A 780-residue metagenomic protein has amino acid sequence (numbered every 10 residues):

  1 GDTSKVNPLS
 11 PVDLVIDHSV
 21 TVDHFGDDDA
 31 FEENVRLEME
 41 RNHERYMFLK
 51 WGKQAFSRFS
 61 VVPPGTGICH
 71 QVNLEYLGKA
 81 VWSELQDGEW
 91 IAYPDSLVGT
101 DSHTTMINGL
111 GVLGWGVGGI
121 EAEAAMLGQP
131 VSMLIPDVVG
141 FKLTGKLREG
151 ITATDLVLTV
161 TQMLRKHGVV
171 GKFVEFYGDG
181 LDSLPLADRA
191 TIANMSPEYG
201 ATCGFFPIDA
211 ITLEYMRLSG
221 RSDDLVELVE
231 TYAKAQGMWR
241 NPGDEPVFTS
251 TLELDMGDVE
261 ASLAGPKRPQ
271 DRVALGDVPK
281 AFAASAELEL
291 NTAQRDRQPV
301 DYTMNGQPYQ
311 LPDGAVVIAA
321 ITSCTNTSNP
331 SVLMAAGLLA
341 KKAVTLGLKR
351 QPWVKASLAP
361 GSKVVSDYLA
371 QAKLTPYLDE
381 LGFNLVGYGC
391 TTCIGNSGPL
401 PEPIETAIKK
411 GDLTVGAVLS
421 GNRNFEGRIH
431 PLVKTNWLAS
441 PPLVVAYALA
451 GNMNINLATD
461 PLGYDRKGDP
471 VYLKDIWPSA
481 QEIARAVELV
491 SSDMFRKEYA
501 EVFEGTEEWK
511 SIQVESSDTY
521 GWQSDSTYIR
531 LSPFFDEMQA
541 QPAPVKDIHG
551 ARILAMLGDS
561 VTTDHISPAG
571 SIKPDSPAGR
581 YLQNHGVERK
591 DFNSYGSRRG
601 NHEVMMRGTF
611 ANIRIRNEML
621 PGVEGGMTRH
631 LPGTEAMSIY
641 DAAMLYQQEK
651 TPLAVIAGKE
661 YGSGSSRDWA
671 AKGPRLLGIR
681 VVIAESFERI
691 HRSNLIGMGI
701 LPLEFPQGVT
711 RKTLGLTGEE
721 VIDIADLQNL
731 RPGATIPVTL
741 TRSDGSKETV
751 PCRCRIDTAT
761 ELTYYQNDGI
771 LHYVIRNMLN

Functional and structural regions predicted by a protein language model:
G1-N780: Fe-S-dependent hydro-lyases/dehydratases of central metabolism
